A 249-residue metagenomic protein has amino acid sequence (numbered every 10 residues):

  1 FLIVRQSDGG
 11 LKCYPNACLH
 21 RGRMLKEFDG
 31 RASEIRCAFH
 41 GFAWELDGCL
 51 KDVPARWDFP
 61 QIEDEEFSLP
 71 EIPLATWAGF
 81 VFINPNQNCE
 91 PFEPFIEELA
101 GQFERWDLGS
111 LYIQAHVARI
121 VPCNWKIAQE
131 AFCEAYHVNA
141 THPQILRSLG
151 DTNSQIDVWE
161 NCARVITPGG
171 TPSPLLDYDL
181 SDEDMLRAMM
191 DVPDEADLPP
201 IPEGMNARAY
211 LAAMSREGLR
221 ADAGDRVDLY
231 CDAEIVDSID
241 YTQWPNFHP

Functional and structural regions predicted by a protein language model:
F1-R105: Rieske [2Fe-2S] iron-sulfur-binding domain
A75, F80-P249: C-terminal catalytic domain of Rieske-type non-heme iron oxygenases
